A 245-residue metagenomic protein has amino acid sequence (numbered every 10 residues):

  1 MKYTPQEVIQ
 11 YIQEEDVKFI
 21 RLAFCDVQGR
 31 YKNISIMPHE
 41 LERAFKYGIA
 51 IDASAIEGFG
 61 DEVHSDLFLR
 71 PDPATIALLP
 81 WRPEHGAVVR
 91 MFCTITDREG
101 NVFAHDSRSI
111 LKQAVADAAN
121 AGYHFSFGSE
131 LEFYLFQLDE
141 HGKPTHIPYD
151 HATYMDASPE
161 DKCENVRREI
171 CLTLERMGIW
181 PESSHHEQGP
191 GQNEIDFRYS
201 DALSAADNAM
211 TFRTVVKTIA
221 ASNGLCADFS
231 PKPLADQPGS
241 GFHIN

Functional and structural regions predicted by a protein language model:
M1-N245: Glycine-rich, acidic/polar active-site loops that bind/position phosphate-bearing ligands
